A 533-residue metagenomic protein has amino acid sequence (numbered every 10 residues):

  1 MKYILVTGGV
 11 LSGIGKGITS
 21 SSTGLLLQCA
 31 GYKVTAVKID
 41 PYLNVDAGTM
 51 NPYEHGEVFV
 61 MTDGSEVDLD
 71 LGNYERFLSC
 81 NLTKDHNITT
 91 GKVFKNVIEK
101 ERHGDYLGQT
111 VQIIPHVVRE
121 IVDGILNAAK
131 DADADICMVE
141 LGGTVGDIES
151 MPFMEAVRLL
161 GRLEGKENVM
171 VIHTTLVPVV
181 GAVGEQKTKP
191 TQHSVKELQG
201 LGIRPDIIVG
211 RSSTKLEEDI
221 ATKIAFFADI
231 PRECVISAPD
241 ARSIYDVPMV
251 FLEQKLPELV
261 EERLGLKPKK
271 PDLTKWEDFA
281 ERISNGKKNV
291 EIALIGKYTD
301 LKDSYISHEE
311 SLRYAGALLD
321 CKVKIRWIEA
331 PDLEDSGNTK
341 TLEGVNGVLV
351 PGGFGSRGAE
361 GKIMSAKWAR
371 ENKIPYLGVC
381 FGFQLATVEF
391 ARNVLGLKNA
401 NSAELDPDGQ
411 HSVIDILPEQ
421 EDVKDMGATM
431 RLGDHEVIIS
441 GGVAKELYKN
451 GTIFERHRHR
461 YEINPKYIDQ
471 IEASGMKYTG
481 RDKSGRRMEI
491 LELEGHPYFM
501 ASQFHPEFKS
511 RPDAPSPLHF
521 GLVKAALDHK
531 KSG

Functional and structural regions predicted by a protein language model:
M1-V323, A330-G347, F354-G355, K362-W368 (+3 more regions): Flexible phosphate-sensing "switch/lid" loops adjacent to ATP/NTP-binding sites across phosphate-transfer
G8, K38, S212, P239 (+12 more regions): Active-site proximal loops enriched in glycine and acidic residues that flank catalytic Cys/His/Asp and coordinate
G17, S21-L25, T341-H435, G441-V443 (+3 more regions): Cysteine-nucleophile active-site neighborhood
V180-K187, Q384-N393, L493: Glycine-rich, charge-decorated loop segments at or immediately adjacent to ligand/cofactor-binding or catalytic sites
R204, P231, K288, G344 (+5 more regions): A generic structural signal for well-ordered coil/turn residues at beta-strand boundaries that shape enzyme active-site
I207, K269-D272, L377-G378, L397-E404 (+3 more regions): Acidic/polar loop patches that form or flank catalytic/metal-binding clefts of enzymes that bind anionic ligands
R282-G286, N338-K340, L405, M426-T429 (+3 more regions): Replace "in large, NTP-powered and nucleic-acid-processing enzymes" with "in large, NTP-powered factors and other
L432, E436, G442-G533: C-terminal and late-domain segments of enzyme folds
